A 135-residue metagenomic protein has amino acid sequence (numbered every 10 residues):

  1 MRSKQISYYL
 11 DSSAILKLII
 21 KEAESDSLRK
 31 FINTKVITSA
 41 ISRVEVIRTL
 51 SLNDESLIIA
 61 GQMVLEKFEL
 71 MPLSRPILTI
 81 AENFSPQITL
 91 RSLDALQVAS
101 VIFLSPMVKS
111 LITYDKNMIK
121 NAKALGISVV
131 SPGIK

Functional and structural regions predicted by a protein language model:
M1-A23: Metal-dependent nucleic-acid phosphoesterase active-site entry motif
M1-S7, T38-S39, R43, L52 (+1 more regions): Acidic, PIN/NYN-like endoribonuclease modules and their adjacent C-terminal/linker elements
K4, L10, E66, R91 (+1 more regions): Structured loop/turn residues at beta-strand edges in well-structured enzyme cores
Y9-L10, E24-E55, Q62-I77: PIN/NYN-family metal-dependent endoribonuclease catalytic core
I15, V46-L50, V101: Buried hydrophobic packing segments
L18-I19, S27, T49, N121: Residues that scaffold the ATP/ADP-binding catalytic core of kinase and kinase-like folds
G61-Q62, V98: Short, well-structured alpha-helical segments
L70-K120, I127: Active-site neighborhoods of divalent-metal-dependent phosphate/nucleic-acid chemistry enzymes
